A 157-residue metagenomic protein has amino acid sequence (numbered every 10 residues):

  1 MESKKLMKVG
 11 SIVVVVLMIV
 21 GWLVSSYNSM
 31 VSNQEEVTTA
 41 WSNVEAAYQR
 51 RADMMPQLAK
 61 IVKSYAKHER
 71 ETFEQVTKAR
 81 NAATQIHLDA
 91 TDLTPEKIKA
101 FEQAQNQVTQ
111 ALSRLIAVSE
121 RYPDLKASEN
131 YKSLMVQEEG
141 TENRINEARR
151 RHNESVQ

Functional and structural regions predicted by a protein language model:
M1-Q157: A helix-centric hydrophobic-segment signal that preferentially recognizes long, alpha-helical stretches used
